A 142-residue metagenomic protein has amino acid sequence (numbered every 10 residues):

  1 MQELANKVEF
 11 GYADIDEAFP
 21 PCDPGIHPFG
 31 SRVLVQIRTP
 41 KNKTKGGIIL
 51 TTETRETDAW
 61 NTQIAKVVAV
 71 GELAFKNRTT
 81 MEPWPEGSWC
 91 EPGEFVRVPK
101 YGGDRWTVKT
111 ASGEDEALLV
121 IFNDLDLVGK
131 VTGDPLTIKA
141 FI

Functional and structural regions predicted by a protein language model:
Q2-I142: Compact, glycine-rich, soluble single-domain proteins
